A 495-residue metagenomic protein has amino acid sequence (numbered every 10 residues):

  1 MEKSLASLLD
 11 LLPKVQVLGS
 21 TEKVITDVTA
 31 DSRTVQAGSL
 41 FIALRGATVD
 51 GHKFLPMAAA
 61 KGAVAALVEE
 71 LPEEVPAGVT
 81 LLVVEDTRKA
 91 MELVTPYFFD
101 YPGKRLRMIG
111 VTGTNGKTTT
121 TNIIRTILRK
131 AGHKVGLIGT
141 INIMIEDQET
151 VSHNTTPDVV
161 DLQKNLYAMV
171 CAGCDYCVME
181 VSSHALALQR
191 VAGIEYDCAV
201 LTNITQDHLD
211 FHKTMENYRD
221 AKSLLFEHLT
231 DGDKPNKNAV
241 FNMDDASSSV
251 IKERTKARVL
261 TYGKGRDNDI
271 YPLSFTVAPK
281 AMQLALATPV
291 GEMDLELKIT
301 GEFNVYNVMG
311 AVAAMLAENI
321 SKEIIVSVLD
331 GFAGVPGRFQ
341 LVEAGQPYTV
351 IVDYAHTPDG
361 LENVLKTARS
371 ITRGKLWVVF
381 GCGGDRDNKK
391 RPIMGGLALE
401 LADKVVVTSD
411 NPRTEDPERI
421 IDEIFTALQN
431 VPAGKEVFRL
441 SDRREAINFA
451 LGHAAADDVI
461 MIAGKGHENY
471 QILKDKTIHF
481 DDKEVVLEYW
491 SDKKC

Functional and structural regions predicted by a protein language model:
M1-L93, Y97, A246, Y271-T276 (+5 more regions): N-terminal leader/targeting and accessory segments in enzymes
M1-Q16, A37-L40, V290, G310-G337 (+1 more regions): ATP-dependent carboxylate-amine ligase
L11, P72-G78, C198-T349, T426-A433 (+1 more regions): Acidic, Mg2+-coordinating active-site environments of NTP-dependent enzymes
L18-V28, M91-V94, P157-V160, M179-A185 (+5 more regions): Short gly/ser/thr-rich secondary-structure transition/capping motifs
L40, A65, C198, N238 (+2 more regions): Well-ordered beta-strand positions
V64-E70, A239-M243, V379-F380, D403-N411: Short internal beta-strands
V68-L71, V181, N203, S409 (+1 more regions): Short secondary-structure boundary segments
K89-M243, S247-T255, M309, I371-T372 (+1 more regions): Phosphate-binding loop of NTP-binding sites
